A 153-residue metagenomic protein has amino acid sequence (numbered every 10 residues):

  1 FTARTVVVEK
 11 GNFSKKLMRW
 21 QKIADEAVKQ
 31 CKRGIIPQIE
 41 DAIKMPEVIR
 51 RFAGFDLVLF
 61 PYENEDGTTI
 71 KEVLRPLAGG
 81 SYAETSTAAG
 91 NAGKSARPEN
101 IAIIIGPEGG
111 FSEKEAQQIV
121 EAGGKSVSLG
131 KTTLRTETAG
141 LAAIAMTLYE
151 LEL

Functional and structural regions predicted by a protein language model:
F1-F60: RNA substrate-binding interface of SAM-dependent RNA methyltransferases
R4-V6, E65, E108, L148: Short, glycine/serine-rich, charged loops/turns that create anion-binding and catalytic segments at active sites
E40-K44, E65, T138: Short beta->alpha linker loops
A53-G54, A96-P98: Glycine-rich phosphate-binding loop signature in dinucleotide/nucleotide-binding domains
V58-A78, N100-Q118, G124-V127: Active-site/ligand-binding-proximal alpha/beta "capping" segment
A78-G80, E84-N91, A96-R97: Short Gly/Ser/Thr- and charged-rich N-terminal loops/segments that act as flexible capping/hinge elements
F111-L153: Structured adenosyl-cofactor binding patch, chiefly the S-adenosyl-L-methionine
